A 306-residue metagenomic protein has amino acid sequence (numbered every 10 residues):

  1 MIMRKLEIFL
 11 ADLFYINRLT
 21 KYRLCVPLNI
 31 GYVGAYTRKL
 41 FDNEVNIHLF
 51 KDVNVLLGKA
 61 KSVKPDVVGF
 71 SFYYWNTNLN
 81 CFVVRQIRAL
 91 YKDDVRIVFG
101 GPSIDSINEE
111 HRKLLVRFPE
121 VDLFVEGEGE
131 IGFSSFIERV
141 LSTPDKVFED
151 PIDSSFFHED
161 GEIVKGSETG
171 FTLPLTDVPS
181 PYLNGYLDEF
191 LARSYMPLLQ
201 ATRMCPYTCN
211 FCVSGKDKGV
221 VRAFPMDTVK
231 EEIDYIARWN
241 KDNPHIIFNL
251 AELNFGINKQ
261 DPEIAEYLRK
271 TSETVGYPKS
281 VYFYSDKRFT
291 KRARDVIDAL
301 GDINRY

Functional and structural regions predicted by a protein language model:
M3-R4, I152, F157-L198: N-terminal [4Fe-4S]-dependent radical SAM core
R4-A11, V67, D94, V98 (+1 more regions): Conserved SAM/AdoMet-binding glycine-rich loop
N17-I30: Glycine- and acidic-residue-enriched helix-capping/strand-helix junction motifs
N17-L19, L173, Y207-T208, K218-V220 (+2 more regions): Flexible loop/turn segments at secondary-structure boundaries
G34, A60, C81-R85, I137 (+4 more regions): Generic structural signal for well-ordered alpha-helices, preferentially at hydrophobic/aromatic core positions
Y36-E168: Glycine-rich beta-alpha loop elements in corrinoid/cobalamin-binding modules across cobalamin-dependent enzymes
E128, F224, K259: Residue-level signal for the nucleotide or nucleotide-sugar donor/cofactor binding architecture
F190-D227: Canonical Radical SAM [4Fe-4S] cluster-binding loop centered on the CxxxCxxC motif and its immediate flanking residues
